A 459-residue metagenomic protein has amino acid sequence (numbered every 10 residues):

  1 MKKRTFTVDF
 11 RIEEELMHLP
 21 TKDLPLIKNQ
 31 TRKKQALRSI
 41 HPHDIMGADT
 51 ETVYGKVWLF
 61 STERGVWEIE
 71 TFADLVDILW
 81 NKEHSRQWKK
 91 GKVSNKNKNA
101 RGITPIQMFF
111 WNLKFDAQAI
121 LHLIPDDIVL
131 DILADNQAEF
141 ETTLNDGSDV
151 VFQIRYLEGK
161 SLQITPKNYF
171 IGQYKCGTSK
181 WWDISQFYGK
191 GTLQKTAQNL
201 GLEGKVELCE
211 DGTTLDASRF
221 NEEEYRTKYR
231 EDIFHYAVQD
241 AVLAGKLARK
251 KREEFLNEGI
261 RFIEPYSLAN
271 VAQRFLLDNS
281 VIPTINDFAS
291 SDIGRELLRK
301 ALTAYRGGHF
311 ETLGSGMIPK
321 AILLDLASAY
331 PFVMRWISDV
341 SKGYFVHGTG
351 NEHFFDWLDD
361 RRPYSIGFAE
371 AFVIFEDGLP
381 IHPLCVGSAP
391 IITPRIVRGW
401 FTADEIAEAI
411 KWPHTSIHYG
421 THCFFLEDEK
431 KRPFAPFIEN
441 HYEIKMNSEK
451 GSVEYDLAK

Functional and structural regions predicted by a protein language model:
M1-M46: N-terminal accessory regions of nucleic-acid-interacting proteins
R4-E14, A48-T50, G399, P436-E439 (+1 more regions): Intrinsically disordered, low-complexity segments used for protein-protein interactions
D9, W58-F60: N-terminal non-cleavable signal-anchor helices
P42-T52, I322-L324: Two-metal-ion RNase H-like nuclease active-site motif
Y54, S61-F110, Q118-K459: Conserved acidic
L113: Residues that form ligand- and interface-recognition hot spots within folded domains
